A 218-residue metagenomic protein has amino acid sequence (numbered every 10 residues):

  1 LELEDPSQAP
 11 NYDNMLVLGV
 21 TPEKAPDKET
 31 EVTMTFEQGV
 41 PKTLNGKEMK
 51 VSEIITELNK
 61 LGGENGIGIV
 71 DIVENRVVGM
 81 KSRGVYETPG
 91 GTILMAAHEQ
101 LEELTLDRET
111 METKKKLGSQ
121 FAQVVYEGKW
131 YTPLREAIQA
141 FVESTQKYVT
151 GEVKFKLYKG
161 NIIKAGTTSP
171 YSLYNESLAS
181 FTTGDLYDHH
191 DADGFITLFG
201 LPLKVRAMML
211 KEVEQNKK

Functional and structural regions predicted by a protein language model:
L1-K218: Nucleotide-activated chemistry modules centered on ATP-dependent adenylation/adenylyltransferase
